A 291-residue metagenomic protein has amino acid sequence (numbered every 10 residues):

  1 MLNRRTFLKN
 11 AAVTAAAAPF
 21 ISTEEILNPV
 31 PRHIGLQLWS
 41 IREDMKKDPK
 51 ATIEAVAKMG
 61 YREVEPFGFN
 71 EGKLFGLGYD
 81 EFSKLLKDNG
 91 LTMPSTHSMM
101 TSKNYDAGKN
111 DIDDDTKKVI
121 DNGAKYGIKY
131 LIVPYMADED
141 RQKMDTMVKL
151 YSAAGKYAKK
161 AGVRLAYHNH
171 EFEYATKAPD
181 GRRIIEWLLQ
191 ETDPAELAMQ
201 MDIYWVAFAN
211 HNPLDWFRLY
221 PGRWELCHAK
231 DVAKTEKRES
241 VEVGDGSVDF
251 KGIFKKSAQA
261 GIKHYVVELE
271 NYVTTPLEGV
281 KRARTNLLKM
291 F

Functional and structural regions predicted by a protein language model:
L2-G35, I41-A57, I184-M201, W205-F291: Histidine-acidic metal/acid-base catalytic patches
A11-V13, F20, N89, K103-A198 (+1 more regions): Active-site acidic/histidine proton-transfer and metal-coordination neighborhood in alpha/beta enzyme cores
R32, E54, G72-F75, M144 (+1 more regions): Short linear sequence motifs
R32-Q37, V64-P66, M93-S98, L131-V133 (+4 more regions): Hydrophobic faces of well-ordered beta-strands that scaffold small-molecule active sites in alpha/beta enzyme cores
I41-K47, F67-G78, T101-D113, M136-D145 (+5 more regions): Acidic-and-aromatic substrate-binding clefts and catalytic sites of carbohydrate-active enzymes
D48-T52, P66, F82: Short N-terminal amphipathic alpha-helix/helix-capping patch enriched in small hydrophobics with frequent Ser/Thr
I53-K58, F75-P94, D115-G127, S152-K160 (+3 more regions): Acidic (Asp/Glu)-rich catalytic clusters
Y61: Conserved acetyl-CoA-binding loop of GNAT-fold acetyltransferases
